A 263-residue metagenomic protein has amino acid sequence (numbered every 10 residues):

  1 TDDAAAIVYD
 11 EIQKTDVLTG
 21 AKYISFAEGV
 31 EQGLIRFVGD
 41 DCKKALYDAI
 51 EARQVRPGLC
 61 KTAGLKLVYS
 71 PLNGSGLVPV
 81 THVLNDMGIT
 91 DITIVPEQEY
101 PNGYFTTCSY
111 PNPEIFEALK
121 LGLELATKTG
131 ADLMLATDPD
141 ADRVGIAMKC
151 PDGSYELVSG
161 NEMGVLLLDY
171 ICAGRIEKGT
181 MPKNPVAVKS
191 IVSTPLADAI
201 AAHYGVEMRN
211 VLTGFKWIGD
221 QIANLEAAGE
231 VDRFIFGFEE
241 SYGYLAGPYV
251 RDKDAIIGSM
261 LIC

Functional and structural regions predicted by a protein language model:
T1-A126: Gly/Ser/Thr-enriched, mixed-charge loops and adjacent short helices that form phosphate/oxyanion-binding elements
D3-V38, K149-F238, Y244-L245: Proline/glycine-rich low-complexity loops and linkers
A6-V8, Y242, R251-C263: Mobile "lid/hinge" segments at catalytic clefts and subdomain interfaces of large enzymes
V8, I50-E51, S70, L135 (+5 more regions): Buried hydrophobic positions in well-ordered alpha/beta secondary-structure cores of metabolic enzymes
V68-L72, V95-E97, M134-D138, V144-K149 (+5 more regions): Generic beta-strand/beta-sheet core signal
S75-L77, P101-G103, A141-G145, T194-A199 (+3 more regions): Flexible loop/turn segments at secondary-structure boundaries
A126-G130, A228-V231: Glycine-rich phosphate-binding loop signature in dinucleotide/nucleotide-binding domains
G130, T137-P139, G174: Glycine-rich phosphate-binding loops that contact phosphosugars or nucleotide phosphates
